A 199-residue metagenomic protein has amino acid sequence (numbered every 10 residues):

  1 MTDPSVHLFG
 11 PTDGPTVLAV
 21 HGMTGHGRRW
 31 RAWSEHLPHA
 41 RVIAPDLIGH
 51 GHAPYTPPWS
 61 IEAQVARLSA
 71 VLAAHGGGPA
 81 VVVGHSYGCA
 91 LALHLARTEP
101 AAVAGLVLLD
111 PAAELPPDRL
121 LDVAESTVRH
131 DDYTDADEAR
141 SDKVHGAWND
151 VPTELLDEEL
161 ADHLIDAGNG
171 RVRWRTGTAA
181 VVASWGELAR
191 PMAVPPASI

Functional and structural regions predicted by a protein language model:
T2, A32, R41-V83: Active-site loop/oxyanion-hole signature of alpha/beta-hydrolase fold enzymes
H7-P54: Conserved HGGG/HGGXW glycine-rich cap/lid loop of the alpha/beta-hydrolase fold
G49, A112-L115, L164-I165: Short "lid" loop at the C-terminus of a central beta-strand within the Rossmann-like core of SAM-dependent
G84-G88, A92: Gly/Ala-rich beta-loop-alpha elbow adjacent to hydrolase catalytic centers
H94-R97, A104-A136: Flexible "cap/lid" loop of the alpha/beta hydrolase fold
A124-R129, E138-V151, D162-I165: Helix-loop "lid/cap" segments that line or gate small-molecule binding pockets
D166-I199: Conserved serine/cysteine hydrolase catalytic core
